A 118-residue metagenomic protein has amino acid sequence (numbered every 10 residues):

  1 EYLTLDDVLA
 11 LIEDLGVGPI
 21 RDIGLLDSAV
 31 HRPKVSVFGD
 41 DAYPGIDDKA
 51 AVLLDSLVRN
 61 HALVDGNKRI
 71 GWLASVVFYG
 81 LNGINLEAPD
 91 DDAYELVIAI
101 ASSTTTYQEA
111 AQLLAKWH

Functional and structural regions predicted by a protein language model:
E1-H118: FIC/Doc superfamily catalytic core
